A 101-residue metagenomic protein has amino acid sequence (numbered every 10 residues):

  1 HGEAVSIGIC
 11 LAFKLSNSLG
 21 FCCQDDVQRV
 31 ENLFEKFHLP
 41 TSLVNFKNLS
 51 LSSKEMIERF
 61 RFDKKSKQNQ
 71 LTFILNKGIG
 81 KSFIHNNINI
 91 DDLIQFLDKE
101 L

Functional and structural regions predicted by a protein language model:
H1-E3, L19-Q24: Active-site metal-coordination segments of metallo-dependent hydrolases
E3-I7, L11: Small-residue-rich helix-loop
C10-S18: Short glycine/serine- and small hydrophobic-enriched flexible loop segments
F21-L101: C-terminal charged capping/lid subdomain of soluble metabolic enzymes
